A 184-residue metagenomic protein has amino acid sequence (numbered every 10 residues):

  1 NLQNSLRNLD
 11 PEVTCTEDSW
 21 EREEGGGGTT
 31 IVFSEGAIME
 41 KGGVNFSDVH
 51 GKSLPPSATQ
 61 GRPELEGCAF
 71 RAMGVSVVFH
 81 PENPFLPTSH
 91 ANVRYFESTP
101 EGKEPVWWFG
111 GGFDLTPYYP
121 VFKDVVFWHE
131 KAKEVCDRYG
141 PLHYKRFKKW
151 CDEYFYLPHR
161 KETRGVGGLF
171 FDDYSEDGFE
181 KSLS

Functional and structural regions predicted by a protein language model:
N1-R62, D177-S184: Gly/Pro-rich turn-and-neighbor structural signature
Q3-P11, N83, R94-P100, P117-P120 (+1 more regions): Hydrophobic/aromatic-lined pockets within catalytic cores
T14-T16, G28, F70, F147 (+1 more regions): Aromatic-residue detector
T30-G111: Internal mixed beta-strand/loop scaffold within catalytic domains of large alpha/beta enzymes
G102-S184: Long, contiguous internal "core" modules enriched in hydrophobic/ aromatic residues
